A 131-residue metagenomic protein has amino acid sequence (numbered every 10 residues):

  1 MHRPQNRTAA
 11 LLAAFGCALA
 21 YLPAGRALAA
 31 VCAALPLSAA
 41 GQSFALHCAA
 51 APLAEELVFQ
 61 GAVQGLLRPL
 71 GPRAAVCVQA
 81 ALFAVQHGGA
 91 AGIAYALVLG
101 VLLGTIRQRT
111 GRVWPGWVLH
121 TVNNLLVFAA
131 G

Functional and structural regions predicted by a protein language model:
M1-L12, L66, L70: Membrane-helix interface linkers and caps
A14-A29, A40-G131: Transmembrane helix-loop-helix hairpins at the membrane interface of multi-pass integral membrane proteins
L35-L37: Membrane-interface interhelical linkers
